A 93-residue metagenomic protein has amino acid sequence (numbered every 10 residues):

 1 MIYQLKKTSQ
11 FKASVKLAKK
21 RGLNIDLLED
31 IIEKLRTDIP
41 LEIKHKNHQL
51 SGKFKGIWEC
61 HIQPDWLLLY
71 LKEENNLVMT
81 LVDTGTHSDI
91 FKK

Functional and structural regions predicted by a protein language model:
M1-Q4, K12-K16, I25-D26, D30 (+2 more regions): Enriched for short, Lys/Arg-rich terminal
S9-F11, R36: A short alpha-helix capping/helix-coil boundary motif
K20-D38: A short, compositionally biased N-terminal segment around positions ~18-40 that is enriched in charged/polar residues
K34-C60: A short, surface-exposed loop/turn module that caps and links secondary-structure elements
